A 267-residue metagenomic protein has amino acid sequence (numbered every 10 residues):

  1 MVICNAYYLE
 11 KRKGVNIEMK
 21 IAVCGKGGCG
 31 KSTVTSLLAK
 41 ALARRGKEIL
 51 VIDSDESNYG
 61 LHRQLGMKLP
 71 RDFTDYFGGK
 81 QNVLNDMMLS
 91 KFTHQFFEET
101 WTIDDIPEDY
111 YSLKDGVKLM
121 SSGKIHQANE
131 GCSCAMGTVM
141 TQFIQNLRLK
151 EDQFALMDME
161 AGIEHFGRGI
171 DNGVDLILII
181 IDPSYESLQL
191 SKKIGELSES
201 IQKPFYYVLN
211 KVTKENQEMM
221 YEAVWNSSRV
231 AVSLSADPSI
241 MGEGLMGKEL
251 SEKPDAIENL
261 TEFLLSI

Functional and structural regions predicted by a protein language model:
V2-E18: Short, Lys/Arg-enriched N-terminal segments with co-localized hydrophobic residues within the first ~10-30 amino acids
A6-Y7, E196-I267: C-terminal lobe/tail of nucleotide-utilizing enzymes
K20-S54: Walker A/P-loop phosphate-binding motif and the immediately C-terminal alpha-helix
A43, D171, E199: Gly/Ala-rich phosphate-binding loop of Rossmann-like dinucleotide-binding domains, activating on the conserved
R44-D115: N-terminal phosphate/diphosphate-binding loop that engages ATP/GTP or pyrophosphate donors across diverse enzyme folds
E98-Y110, L119-M157: Cytosolic-facing regulatory segments adjacent to core modules
S121, I179-D182, V208-N210: Conserved beta-strand segments of the P-loop GTPase G domain that flank and frequently precede/overlap
R148, G167-S184: Inter-motif core of Ras-like GTPase G domains
